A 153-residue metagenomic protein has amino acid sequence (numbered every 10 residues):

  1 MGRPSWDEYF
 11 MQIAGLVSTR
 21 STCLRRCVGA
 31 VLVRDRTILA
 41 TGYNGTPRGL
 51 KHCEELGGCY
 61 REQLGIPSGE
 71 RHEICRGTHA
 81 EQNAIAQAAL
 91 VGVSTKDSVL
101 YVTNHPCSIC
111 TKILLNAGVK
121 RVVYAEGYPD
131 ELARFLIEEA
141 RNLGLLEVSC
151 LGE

Functional and structural regions predicted by a protein language model:
M1-E153: Zinc-dependent deaminase catalytic domain
